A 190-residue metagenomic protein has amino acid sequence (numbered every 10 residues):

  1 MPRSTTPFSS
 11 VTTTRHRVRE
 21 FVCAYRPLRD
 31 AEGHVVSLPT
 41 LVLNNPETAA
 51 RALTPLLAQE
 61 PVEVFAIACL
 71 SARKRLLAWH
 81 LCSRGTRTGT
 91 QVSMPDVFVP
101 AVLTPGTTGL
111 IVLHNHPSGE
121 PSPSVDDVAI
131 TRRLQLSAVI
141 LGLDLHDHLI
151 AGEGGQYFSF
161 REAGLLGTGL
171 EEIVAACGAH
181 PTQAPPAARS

Functional and structural regions predicted by a protein language model:
P2-A31, P39, T48-R51, C69 (+2 more regions): Active-site-proximal loop/helix of nucleotide/amide-processing enzymes and allied scaffolds
L53-L56: Short, P/G- and charge-enriched loop/turn segments at secondary-structure junctions
A58-P61: Short loop/turn motifs at secondary-structure junctions and domain boundaries
A66: Duplex nucleic acid-engaging cores and interfaces of nucleic-acid transaction enzymes
L77: Glycine-rich phosphate/pyrophosphate-binding loop shared by adenosine-nucleotide-utilizing enzymes
G178-S190: A cross-taxonomic marker for long C-terminal extensions/tails that follow the last structured domain
